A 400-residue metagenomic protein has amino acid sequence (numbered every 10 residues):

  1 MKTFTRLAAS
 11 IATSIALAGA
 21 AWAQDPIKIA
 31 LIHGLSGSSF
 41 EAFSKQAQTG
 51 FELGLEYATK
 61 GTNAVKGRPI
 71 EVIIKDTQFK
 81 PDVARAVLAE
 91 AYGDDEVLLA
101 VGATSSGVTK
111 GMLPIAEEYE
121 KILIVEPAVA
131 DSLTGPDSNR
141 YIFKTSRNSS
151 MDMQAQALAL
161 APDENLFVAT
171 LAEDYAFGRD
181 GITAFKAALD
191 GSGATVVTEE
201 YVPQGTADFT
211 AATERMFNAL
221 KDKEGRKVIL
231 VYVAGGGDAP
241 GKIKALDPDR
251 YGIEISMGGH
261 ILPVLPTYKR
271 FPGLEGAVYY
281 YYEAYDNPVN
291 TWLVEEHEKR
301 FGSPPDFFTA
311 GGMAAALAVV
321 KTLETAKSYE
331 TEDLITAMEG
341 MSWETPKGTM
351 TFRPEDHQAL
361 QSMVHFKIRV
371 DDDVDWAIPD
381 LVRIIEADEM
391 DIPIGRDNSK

Functional and structural regions predicted by a protein language model:
M1-W22: Gram-negative bacterial Sec-dependent N-terminal signal peptides
P26, E41-Q46, Y57, G61-G135 (+3 more regions): Beta-alpha junction/loop-to-helix N-cap segments that form part of ligand/metal-binding clefts
I27, P272, P346-K400: Solvent-exposed, acidic/polar segments of extracytosolic/periplasmic ligand-binding ectodomains
A30-E52, K75-P81, T104-S105, D174-R179 (+2 more regions): Extracytoplasmic "Venus flytrap"
L31, A91, D95-T104, I124-E126 (+4 more regions): Periplasmic-binding protein-like
T77, I124, D131-T134, P248-P272 (+1 more regions): Venus flytrap/periplasmic-binding-protein-like
A86, D131-S132, N139-L246, E283-W292: Extracellular/periplasmic Venus flytrap/periplasmic-binding protein
I243-M313, E324-Y329, I378-K400: Extracellular/periplasmic periplasmic-binding protein-like sensory domains
